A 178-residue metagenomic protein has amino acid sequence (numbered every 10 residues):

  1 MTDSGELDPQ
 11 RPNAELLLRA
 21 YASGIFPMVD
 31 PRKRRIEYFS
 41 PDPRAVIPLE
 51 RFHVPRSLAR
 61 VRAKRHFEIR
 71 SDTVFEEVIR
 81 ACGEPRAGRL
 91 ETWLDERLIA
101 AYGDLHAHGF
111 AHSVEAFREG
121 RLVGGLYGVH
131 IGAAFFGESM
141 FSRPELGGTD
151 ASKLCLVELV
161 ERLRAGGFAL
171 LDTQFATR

Functional and structural regions predicted by a protein language model:
M1-R178: N-acyltransferase acceptor-side catalytic subdomain
